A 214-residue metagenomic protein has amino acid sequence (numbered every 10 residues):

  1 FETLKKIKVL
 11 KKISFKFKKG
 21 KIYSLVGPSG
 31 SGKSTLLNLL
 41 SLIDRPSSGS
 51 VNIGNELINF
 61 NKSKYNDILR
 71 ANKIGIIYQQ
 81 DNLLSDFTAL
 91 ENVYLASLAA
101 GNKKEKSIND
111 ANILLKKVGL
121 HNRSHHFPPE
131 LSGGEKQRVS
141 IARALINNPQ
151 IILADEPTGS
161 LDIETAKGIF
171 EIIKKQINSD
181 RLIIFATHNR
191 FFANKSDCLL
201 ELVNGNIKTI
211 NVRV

Functional and structural regions predicted by a protein language model:
V26-P28: The feature captures the beta-strand-to-loop junction immediately N-terminal to the Walker
S41: Helix-to-loop junction immediately C-terminal to a conserved catalytic motif
G49-F60: Conserved ABC transporter NBD signature motif
F87-L95: Short coil-to-helix segment of the ABC ATPase nucleotide-binding domain corresponding to the Q-loop/switch region
F127-Q137: Conserved ABC ATPase signature
I146-Q150: A short, proline-enriched helix->beta-strand linker immediately N-terminal to the Walker B motif in ABC-type P-loop
I152-D155: Catalytic Walker B motif of ABC-type/P-loop ATPase nucleotide-binding domains
